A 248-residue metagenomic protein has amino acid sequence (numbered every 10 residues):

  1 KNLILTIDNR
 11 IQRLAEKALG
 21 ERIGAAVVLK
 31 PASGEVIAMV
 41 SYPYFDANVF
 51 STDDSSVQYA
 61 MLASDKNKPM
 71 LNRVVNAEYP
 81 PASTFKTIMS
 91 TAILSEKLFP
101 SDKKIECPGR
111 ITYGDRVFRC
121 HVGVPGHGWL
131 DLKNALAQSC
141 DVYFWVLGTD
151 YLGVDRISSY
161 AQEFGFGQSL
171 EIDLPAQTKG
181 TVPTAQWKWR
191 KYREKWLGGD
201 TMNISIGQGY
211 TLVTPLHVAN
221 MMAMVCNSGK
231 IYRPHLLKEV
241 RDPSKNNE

Functional and structural regions predicted by a protein language model:
K1-A25, A32: Conserved, well-ordered alpha-helix/loop/beta-strand core segments that scaffold catalytic motifs
I7, P31-S83, I88-E248: Beta-lactam-recognizing serine transpeptidase/beta-lactamase-like catalytic domain environment
